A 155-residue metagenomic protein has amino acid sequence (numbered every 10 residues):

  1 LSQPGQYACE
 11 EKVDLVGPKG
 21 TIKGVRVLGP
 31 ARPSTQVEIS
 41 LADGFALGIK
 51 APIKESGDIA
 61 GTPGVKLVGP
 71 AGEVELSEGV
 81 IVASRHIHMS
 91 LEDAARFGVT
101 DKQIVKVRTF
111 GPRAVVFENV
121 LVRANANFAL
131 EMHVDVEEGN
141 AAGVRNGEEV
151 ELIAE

Functional and structural regions predicted by a protein language model:
L1-Q6, E11-P18, K23-P70, E75-K102 (+2 more regions): Short beta-strand-centered segments at strand-helix junctions
E73, F110-A114, E155: Short, charged beta-turn/beta-strand-edge "cap" motif at the junction between a beta-strand and an adjacent loop
E149-A154: Conserved active-site motif detector
